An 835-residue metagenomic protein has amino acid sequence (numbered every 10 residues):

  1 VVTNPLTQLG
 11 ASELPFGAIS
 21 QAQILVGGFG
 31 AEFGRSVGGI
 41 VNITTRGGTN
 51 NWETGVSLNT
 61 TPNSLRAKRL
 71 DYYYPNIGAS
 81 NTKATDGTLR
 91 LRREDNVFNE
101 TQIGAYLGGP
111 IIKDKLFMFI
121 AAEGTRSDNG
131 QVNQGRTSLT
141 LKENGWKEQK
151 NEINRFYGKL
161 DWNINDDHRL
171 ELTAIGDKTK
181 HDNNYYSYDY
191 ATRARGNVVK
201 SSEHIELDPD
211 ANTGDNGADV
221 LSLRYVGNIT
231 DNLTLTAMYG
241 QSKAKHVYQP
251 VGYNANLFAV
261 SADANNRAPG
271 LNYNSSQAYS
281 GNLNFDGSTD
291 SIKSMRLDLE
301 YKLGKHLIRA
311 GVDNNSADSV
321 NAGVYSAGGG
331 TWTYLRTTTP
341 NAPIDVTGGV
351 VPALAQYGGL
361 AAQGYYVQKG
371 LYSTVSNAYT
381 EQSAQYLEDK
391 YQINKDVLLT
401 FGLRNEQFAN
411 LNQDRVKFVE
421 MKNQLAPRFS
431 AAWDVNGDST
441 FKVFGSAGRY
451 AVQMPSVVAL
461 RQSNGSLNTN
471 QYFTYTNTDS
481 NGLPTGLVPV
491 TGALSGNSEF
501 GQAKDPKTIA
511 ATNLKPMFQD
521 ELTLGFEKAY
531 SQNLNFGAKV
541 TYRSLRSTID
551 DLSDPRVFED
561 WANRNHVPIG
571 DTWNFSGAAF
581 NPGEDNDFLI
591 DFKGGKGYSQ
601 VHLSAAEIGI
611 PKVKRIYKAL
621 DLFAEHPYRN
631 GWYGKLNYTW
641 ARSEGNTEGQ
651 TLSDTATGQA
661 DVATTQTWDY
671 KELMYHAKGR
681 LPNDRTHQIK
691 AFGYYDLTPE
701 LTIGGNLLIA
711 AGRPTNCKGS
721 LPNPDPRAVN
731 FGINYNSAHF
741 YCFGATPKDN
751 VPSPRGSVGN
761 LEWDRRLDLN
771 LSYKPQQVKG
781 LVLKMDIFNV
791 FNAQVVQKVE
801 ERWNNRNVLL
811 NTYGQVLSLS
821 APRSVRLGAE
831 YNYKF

Functional and structural regions predicted by a protein language model:
V2-V26, R69-F98, G158: Short acidic/polar hinge/loop motifs at secondary-structure boundaries that mediate gating or recognition
T3-N4, E13-T61, Q102-G104, G109-K115: A beta-strand signature from Gram-negative outer-membrane beta-barrel systems, especially the internal plug domain
R93-N184, T213-A237, P427: Transmembrane beta-barrel wall of Gram-negative outer-membrane proteins
K115-M118, D167-L170, N232-L235, H306-I308 (+6 more regions): Repeated loop/turn-to-beta-strand initiation elements of outer-membrane beta-barrel proteins
E152, R169-Y386, D554-P555, E559-N563 (+4 more regions): Replace "related TpsB outer-membrane translocases also match" with "some related outer-membrane beta-barrels such as
N197-V199, N272, Q413-D414, V419-K422 (+5 more regions): Solvent-exposed loop/turn elements at secondary-structure boundaries
N394, L398, N533, G537-C717 (+1 more regions): Gram-negative outer-membrane beta-barrel transporters
N533, S547, D551, R642-E644 (+3 more regions): C-terminal beta-signal and adjacent terminal beta-strands/loops of Gram-negative outer-membrane beta-barrel proteins
